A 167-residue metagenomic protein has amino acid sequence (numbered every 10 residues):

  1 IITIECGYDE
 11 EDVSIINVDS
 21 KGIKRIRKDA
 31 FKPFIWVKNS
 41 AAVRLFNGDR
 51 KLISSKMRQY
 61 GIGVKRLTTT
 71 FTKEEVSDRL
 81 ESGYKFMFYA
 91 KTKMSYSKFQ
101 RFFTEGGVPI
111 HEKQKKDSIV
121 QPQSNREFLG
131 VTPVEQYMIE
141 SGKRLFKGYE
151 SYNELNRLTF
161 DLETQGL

Functional and structural regions predicted by a protein language model:
I1-L167: The two-metal-ion catalytic cores of nucleic-acid processing enzymes
